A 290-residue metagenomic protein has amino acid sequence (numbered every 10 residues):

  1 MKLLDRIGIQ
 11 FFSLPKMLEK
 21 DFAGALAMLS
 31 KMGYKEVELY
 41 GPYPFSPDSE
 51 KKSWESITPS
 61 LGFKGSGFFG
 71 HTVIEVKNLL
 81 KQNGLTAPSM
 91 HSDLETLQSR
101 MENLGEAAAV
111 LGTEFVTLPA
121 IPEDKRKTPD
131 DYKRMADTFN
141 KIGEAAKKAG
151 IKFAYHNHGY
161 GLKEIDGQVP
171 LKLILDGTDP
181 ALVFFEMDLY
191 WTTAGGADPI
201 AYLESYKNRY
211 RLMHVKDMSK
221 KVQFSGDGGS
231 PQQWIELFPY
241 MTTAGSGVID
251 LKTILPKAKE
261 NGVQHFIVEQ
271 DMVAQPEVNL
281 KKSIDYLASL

Functional and structural regions predicted by a protein language model:
M1-F115, D285-S289: N-terminal pre-domain/capping segments
L4, I9, A146-T242: Acidic/histidine-rich catalytic cores of soluble enzymes
F11-F12, Y34, H91, Y155-H156 (+3 more regions): Tryptophan-centric aromatic hotspots in well-structured domains and transmembrane helices
L14-K20, Y40-E50, G62-H71, S92-M101 (+7 more regions): Acidic-and-aromatic substrate-binding clefts and catalytic sites of carbohydrate-active enzymes
K35-P42, T113-P119, N208-S219: Non-cysteine beta-strand/loop elements that form the S-adenosyl-L-methionine
E38, S89, T117, A154 (+3 more regions): Conserved beta-strand positions in the central sheet of alpha/beta enzyme cores
S66, Q82-F184, E277: Active-site acidic/histidine proton-transfer and metal-coordination neighborhood in alpha/beta enzyme cores
Q275-L290: C-terminal helical cap(s) of enzyme catalytic domains, especially alpha/beta-barrels
